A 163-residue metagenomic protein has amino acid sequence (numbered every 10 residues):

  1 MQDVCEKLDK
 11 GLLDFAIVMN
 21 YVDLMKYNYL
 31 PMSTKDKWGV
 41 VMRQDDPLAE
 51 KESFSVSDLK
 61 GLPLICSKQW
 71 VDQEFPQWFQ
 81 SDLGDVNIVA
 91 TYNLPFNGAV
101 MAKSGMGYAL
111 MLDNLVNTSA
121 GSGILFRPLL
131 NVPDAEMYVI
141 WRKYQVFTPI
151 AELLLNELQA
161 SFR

Functional and structural regions predicted by a protein language model:
M1-L13, V18-M19, W70-L125: Hydrophobic hinge/microswitch elements
I17, Y29, V40, L64 (+4 more regions): Generic preference for hydrophobic
M25-P31, K35-K37, N97-Q145: Beta-alpha-beta core module
Y27-W38, M42-L64: Flexible hinge/capping segments at coil-to-helix
D45-S55, N131-P133, Y144-I150: Short helix-loop capping/hinge motifs at secondary-structure junctions, enriched in acidic/polar residues
S57-D58, I140-R163: Extended ligand-binding regions for polar small-molecule ligands
L62-G84, F147-A151, L155: Secondary-structure junction motif
